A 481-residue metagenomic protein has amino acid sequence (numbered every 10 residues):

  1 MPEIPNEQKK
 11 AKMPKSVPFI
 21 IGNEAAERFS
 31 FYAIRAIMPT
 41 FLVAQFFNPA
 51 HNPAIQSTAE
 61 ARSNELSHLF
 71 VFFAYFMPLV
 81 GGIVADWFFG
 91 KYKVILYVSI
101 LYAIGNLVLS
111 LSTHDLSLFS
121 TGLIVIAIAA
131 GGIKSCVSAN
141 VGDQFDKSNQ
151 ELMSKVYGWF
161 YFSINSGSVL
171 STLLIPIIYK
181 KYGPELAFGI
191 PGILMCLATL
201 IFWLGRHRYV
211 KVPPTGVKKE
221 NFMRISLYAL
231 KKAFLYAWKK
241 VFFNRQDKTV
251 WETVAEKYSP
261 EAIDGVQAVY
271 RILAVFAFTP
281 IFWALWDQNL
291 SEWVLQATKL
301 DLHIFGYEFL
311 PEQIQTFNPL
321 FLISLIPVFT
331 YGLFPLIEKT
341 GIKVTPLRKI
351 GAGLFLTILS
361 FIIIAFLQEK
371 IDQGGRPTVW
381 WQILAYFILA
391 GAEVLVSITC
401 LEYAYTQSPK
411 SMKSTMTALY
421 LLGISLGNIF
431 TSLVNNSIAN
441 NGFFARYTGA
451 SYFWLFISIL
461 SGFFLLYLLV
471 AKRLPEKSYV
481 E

Functional and structural regions predicted by a protein language model:
M1-G22, K147-S148, S154, I175-T316 (+7 more regions): Intracellular loop-helix junctions on the cytosolic face of multi-pass helical membrane proteins
A36, L79-I83, N165-K181, A365 (+1 more regions): A gly/Pro-rich, aromatic-decorated transmembrane alpha-helix motif that marks the paired, flexible gating helices
A36-R62, S291-P311: Short amphipathic helix-loop junctions that connect adjacent transmembrane helices in Major Facilitator Superfamily/SLC
E65-D86, T316-Y331: Central cavity-lining transmembrane alpha-helices of secondary-active solute carriers, predominantly the Major
P78-L101, L107: Conserved MFS/SLC helix-loop-helix module at the cytosolic interface between two early adjacent transmembrane helices
I100-S117, F355-G374: C-terminal ends and interior cores of transmembrane alpha-helices in multi-pass membrane transporters/permeases
L116-I133, Q373-L395: Hydrophobic core of transmembrane alpha-helices in multi-pass small-molecule transporters, especially MFS/SLC-type
G132-K147, E393-S408: Intracellular juxtamembrane helix-capping segments at the cytosolic ends of symmetry-related transmembrane helices
